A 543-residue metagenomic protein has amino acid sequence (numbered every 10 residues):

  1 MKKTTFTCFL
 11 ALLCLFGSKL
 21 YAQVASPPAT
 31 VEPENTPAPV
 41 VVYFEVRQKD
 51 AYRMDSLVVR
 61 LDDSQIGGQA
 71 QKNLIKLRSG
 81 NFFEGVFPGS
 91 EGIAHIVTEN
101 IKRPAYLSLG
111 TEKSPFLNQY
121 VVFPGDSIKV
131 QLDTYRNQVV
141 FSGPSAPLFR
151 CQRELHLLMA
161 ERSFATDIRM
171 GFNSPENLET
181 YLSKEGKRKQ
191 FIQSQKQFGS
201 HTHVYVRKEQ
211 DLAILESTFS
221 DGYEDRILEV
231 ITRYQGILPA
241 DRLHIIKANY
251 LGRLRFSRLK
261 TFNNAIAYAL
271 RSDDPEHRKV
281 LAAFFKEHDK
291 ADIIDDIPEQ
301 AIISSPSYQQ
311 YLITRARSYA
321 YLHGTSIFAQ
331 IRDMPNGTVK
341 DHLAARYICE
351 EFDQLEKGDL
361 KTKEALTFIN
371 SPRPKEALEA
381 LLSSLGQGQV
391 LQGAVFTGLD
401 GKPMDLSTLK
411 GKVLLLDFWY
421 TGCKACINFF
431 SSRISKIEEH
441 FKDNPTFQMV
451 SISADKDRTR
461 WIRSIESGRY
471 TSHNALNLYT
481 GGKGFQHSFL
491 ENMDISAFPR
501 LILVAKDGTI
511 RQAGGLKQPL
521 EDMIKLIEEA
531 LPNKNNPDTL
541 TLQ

Functional and structural regions predicted by a protein language model:
V24-V230: A non-transmembrane, solvent-exposed segment enriched in polar/low-complexity residues
P144-D400: Oxidative protein folding and maturation machinery
V395-L414: A short beta-strand-turn-helix
K410-G411, F418-K436, K456: Conserved redox-active cysteine motifs that mediate thiol-disulfide chemistry, especially di-cysteine Cys-X(1-2)-Cys
K412, F430-I452, A530: Conserved helix-turn-beta segment immediately C-terminal to the redox Cys motif in thioredoxin-like folds
N444-R460, S472-G484: Thiol-based oxidoreductase modules, predominantly thioredoxin-like and allied folds used for disulfide exchange
I465-F498, K506: Short, internal strand/loop/helix patches that form the active-site neighborhood or redox-interaction surface
F498-Q543: Thiol-/selenol-based redox modules, centered on thioredoxin-like and closely related oxidoreductase domains
